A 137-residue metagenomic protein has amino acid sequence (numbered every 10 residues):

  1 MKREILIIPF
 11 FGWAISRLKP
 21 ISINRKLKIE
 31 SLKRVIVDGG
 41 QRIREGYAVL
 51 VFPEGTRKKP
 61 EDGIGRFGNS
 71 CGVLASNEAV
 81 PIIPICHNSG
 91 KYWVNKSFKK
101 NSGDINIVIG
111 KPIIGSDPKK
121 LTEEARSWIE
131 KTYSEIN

Functional and structural regions predicted by a protein language model:
M1-I29: Catalytic core of membrane glycerolipid acyltransferases/transacylases, capturing the structured, soluble-facing
K33-N137: Non-catalytic C-terminal accessory region of glycerolipid acyltransferases and related lyso-lipid remodeling enzymes
